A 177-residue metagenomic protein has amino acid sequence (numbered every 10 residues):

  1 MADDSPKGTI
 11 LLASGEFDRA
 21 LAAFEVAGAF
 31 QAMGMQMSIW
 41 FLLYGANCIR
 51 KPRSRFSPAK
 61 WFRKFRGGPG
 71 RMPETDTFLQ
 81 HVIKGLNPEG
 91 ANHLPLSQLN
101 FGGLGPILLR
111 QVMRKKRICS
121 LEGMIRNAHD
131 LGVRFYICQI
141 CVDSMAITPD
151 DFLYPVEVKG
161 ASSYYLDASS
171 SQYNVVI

Functional and structural regions predicted by a protein language model:
T9-A20, C48-P52, V112-K115: Short, glycine-rich nucleotide/cofactor-binding loops
A20-G34, I39: Histidine-anchored nucleotide/phosphate-binding helix
Q31-A32, H129, S169: Anion (oxyanion) recognition and catalysis
M37-L43, Y136-Q139: Short internal beta-strands
G45-A59: N-terminal beta-loop-helix "entrance" segment that forms/cooperates in small-molecule cofactor or anionic ligand
S57-G102, R117: A glycine-rich helix N-cap at a beta->alpha junction
L94-C138: Alpha-helix-centered segments that form part of catalytic cores
M113-R117, I137, V142, D150-I177: Glycine-rich, aromatic-bearing surface loops/beta-hairpins
